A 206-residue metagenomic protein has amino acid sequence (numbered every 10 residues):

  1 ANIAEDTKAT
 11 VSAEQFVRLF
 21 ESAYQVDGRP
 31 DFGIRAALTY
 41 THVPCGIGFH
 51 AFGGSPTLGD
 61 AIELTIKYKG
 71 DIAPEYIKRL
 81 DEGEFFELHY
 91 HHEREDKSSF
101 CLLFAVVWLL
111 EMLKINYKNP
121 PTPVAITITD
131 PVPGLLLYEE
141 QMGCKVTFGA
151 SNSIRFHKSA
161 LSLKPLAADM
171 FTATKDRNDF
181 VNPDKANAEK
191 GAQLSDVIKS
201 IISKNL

Functional and structural regions predicted by a protein language model:
A1-F85: N-terminal low-complexity or simple alpha-helical regulatory segments that function as activation/interaction modules
T10, F52, D96, F100 (+1 more regions): Charge-dense, low-complexity intrinsically disordered segments
F20, I62, V106-L109, F180 (+1 more regions): Hydrophobic alpha-helical core bundles mediating ligand binding, dimerization, or RNAP-core interactions
G46-A51, H91-E93, F180-D184: Short hinge/gating elements
D71-S162: DNA-contacting interfaces and partner/effector-binding or oligomerization modules in DNA-centric proteins
V132, L136-L206: Extended mid-to-C-terminal alpha-helical interaction segments
